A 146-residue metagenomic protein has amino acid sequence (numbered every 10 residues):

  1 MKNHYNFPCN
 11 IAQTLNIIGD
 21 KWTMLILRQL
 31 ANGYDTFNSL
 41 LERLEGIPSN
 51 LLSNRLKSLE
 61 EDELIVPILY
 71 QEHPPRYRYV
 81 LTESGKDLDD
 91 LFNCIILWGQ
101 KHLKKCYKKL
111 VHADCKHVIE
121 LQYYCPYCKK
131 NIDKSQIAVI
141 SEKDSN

Functional and structural regions predicted by a protein language model:
M1-N6: N-terminal intrinsically disordered/low-complexity leader segments
C9-P48, N146: N-terminal helix-turn-helix DNA-binding core of bacterial DNA-binding proteins
G19, Q71-N93: Basic, amphipathic "hinge/linker" alpha-helix immediately C-terminal to the N-terminal HTH DNA-binding motif
R55: Residues within the DNA-recognition helix of helix-turn-helix
E61-D62: Alpha-helix C-caps/helix-loop-beta hinges
L97-N146: C-terminal regulatory/oligomerization modules of transcriptional regulators
